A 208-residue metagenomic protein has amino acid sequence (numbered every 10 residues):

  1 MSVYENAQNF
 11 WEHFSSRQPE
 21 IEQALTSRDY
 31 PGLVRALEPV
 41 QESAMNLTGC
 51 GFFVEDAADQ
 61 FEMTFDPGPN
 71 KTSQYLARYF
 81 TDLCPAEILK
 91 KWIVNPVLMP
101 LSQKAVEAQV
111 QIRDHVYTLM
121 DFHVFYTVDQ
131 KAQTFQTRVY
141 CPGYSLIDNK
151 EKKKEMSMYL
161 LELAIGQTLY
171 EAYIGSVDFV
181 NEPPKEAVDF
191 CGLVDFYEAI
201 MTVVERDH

Functional and structural regions predicted by a protein language model:
M1-L25, F53-V54, V94, L98-L101 (+2 more regions): Long, low-complexity, Ser/Thr/Gly/Pro-rich intrinsically disordered segments that act as flexible linkers and assembly
W11-G51: Surface-exposed, low-hydrophobicity interaction/linker segments
E12-Q23, A58-P67, Q133-L146: Short glycine-rich, basic-tinged beta-strand/loop micro-motifs
Y30-V40, Q74-A77, K153-E162: Well-ordered, non-membrane alpha-helical segments in soluble/globular domains
A44-T48, D59, H115-M120: Short linear interaction motifs
F52-S102: Aromatic- and glycine-enriched beta-alpha-beta binding-site module
L89-I147, M201: Aromatic/basic-lined ligand-recognition segments that form π-stacking hydrophobic pockets flanked by Lys/Arg to engage
C141-H208: Glycine-rich, aromatic-bearing surface loops/beta-hairpins
